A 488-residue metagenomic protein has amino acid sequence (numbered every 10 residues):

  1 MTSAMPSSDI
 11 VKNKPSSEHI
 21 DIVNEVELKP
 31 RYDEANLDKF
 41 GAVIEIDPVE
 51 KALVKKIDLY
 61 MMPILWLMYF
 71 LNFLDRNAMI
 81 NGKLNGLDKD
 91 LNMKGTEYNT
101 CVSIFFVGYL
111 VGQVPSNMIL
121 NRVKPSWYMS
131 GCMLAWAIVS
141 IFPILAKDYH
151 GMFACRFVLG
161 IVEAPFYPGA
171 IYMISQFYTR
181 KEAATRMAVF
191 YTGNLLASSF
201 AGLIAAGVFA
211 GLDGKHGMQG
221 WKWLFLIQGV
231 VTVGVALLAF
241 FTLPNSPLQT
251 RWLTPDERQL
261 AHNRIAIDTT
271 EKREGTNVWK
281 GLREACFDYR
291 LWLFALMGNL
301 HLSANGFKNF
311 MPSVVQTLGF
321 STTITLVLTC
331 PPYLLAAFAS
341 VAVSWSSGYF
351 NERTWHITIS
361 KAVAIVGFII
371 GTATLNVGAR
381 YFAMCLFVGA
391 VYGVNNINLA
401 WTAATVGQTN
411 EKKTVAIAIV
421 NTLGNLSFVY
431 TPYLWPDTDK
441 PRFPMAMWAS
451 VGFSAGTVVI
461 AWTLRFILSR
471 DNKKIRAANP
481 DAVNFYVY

Functional and structural regions predicted by a protein language model:
M1-L71, N77, G95, F240-G275 (+3 more regions): Intracellular terminal tails of multi-pass secondary transporters
D75, L91-N92, P115, V123-K124 (+6 more regions): Helix-breaking motifs and short loop linkers at transmembrane-helix boundaries and internal kinks in secondary membrane
I80, K280-W345, W355, L399 (+1 more regions): Extracytoplasmic gate region of multi-pass secondary transporters
I80-G112: Extracellular/periplasmic helix-loop-helix junction of adjacent transmembrane segments in MFS-like secondary
L110-H150: Conserved MFS/SLC helix-loop-helix module at the cytosolic interface between two early adjacent transmembrane helices
V111-K124, F338-E352: Helix-to-loop junctions at the C-terminal end of transmembrane segments in multipass secondary transporters
W127-I141, W355-I370: Structural signature of the two symmetry-related core transmembrane helices
A184-M218, F225-T232, I417-T431: Glycine-rich segments within core transmembrane alpha-helices of 12-TM secondary carriers
